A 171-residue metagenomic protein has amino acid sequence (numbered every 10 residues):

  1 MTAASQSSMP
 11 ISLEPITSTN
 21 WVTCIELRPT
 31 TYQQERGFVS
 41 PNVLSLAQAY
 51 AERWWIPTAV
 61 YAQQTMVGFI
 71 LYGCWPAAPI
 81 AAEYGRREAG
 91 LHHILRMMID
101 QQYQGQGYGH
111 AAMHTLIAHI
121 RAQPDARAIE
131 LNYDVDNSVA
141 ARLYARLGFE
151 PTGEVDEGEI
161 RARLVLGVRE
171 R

Functional and structural regions predicted by a protein language model:
T2-A4, I160-R171: Terminal substrate-recognition subdomain of acyl/acetyltransferases
S7-Q102, H114-H119, Q123, G153-E157 (+1 more regions): Acetyl-CoA-dependent GNAT
R96, D100-H114, V135-R142, R146: Conserved glycine-rich acetyl-CoA-binding loop
I120-N132: Conserved GNAT acetyl-CoA-binding A-motif
E130-A141, E157-I160: Conserved beta-strand-loop-alpha-helix junction that forms the acyl-donor binding cleft
A145-E154: Conserved acetyl-CoA-binding loop of GNAT-fold acetyltransferases
